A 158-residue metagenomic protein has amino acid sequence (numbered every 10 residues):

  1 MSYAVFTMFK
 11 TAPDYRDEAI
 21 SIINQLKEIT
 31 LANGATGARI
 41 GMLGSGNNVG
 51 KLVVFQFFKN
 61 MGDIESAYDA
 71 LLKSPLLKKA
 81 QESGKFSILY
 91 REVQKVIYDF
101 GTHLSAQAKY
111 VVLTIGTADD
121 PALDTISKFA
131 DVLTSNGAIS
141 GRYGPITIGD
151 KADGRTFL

Functional and structural regions predicted by a protein language model:
M1-L158: Short S/T/G/P-rich N-terminal loop/turn motif that feeds into the first structured element of a domain
